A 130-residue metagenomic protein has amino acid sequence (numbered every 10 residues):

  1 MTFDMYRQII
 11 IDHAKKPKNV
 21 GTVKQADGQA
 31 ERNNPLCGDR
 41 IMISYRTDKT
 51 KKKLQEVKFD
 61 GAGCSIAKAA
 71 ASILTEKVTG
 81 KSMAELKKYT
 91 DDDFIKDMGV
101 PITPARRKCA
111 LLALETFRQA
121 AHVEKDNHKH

Functional and structural regions predicted by a protein language model:
M1-Q25, Q29-A30, Q55, K81-H130: C-terminal binding/interaction regions
N34, D39-K49: Short beta-strand elements
C37, G61-A69: Short, thiol/selenol-centered motifs that function as redox-active sites or metal-ligating centers
M42-S44, V57, A70: Short, glycine/acidic-enriched capping/hinge loops at junctions between secondary-structure elements
R46-D48, D60, T79: Solvent-exposed residues in well-ordered beta-strands and their adjoining turns, especially edge/terminal strands
K52-G61: Immediate flanking context of iron-sulfur cluster ligation sites
A70-K81: Alpha-helical support elements that line or immediately flank enzyme active sites and cofactor-binding pockets
